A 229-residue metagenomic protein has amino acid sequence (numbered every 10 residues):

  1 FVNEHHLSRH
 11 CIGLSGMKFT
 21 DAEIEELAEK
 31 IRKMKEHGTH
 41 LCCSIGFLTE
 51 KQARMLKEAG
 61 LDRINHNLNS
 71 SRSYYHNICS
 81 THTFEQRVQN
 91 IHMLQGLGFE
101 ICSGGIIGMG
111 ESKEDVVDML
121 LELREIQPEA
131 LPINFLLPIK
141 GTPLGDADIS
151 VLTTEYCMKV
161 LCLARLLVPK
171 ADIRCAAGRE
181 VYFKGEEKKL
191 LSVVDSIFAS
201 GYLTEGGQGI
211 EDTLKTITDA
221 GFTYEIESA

Functional and structural regions predicted by a protein language model:
V2-N90, E100-G104, E129-I133: Core AdoMet radical
I12, H66, L94, L123 (+2 more regions): Conserved, mostly hydrophobic/aromatic
G16-D21, T81, I107-S112, I139 (+2 more regions): Short, small-residue-enriched loops and turns at beta-alpha junctions that line or gate enzyme active sites
A22, E26, C79-Q86, E111-D118 (+1 more regions): Alpha-helix N-cap and loop-to-helix initiation/capping positions
E25-E36, K51-E58, Q86-G96, D118-E125 (+3 more regions): Alpha-helical scaffolding segments of alpha/beta enzyme cores, especially the outer helices of TIM-barrel or partial
T49-E58, M109-R124, E180-V193: Catalytic cores of alpha/beta
F99-G108, V116, L137-I149: Short, flexible active-site loops
R124-A229: Auxiliary Fe-S-binding modules of radical SAM enzymes
